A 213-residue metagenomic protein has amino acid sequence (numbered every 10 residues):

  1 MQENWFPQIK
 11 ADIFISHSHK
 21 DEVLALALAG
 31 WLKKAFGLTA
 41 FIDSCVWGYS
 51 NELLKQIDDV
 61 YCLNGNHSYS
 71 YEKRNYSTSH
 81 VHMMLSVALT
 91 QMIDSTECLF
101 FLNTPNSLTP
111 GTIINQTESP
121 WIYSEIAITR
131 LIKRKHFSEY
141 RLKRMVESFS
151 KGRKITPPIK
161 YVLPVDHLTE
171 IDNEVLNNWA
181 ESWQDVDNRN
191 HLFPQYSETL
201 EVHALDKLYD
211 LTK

Functional and structural regions predicted by a protein language model:
M1-N4, F137-K213: C-terminal interaction surface of TIR/SEFIR-family domains
M1-T96, T199-K213: Conserved N-terminal substructure of TIR/SEFIR domains
K33-F41, I126-S138: Structural alpha-beta junctions
W47-G48, L108, R144: Positions that flank functional sites
Y71-R74, V87, D94, L131-V146: Acidic, metal/cofactor-coordinating or nucleic-acid-engaging core segments within structured domains
V81, N106-K135: Conserved TIR/SEFIR loop-to-helix hotspot centered on a Trp-containing motif with a nearby acidic residue
N103: Glycine-rich, N-terminal phosphate-binding loop of Rossmann-like dinucleotide-binding domains
